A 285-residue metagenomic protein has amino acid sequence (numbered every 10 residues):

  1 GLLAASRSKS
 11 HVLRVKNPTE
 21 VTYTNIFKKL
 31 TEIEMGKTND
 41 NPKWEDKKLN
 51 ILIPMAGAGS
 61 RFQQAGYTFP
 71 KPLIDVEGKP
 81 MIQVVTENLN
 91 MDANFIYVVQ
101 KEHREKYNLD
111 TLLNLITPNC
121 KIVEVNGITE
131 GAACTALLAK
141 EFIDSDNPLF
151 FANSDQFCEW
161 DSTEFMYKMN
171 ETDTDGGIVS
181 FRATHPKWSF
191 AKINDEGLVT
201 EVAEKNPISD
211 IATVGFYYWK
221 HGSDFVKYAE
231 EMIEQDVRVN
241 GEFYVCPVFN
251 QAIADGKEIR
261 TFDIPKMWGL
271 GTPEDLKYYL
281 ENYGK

Functional and structural regions predicted by a protein language model:
L2-S10: Extreme N-terminal basic, low-complexity initiation segments that serve as generic localization/processing leaders
H11-P18, Y23-I53, R61-Q63, Y67 (+2 more regions): Conserved N-terminal catalytic core of the sugar/cofactor nucleotidyltransferase
V15, I26-I51, T200, A212-K285: Conserved alpha/beta core of the MobA/IspD/sugar-nucleotide pyrophosphorylase nucleotidyltransferase superfamily
I53, Y97-V98, F151, I178-V179 (+1 more regions): Structural beta-sheet core signal
L73, A191-I193, T261: A structural signal for short hydrophobic beta-strand segments in well-ordered beta-sheet cores
H103, Q156-E159: A short, conserved beta-strand element in the Rossmann-like catalytic core that flanks the donor/metal-binding loop
N147-F157: Short beta-strand-to-loop acidic/aromatic patch adjacent to the donor-nucleotide binding site
E159-D236: Conserved core of the sugar-phosphate nucleotidyltransferase
